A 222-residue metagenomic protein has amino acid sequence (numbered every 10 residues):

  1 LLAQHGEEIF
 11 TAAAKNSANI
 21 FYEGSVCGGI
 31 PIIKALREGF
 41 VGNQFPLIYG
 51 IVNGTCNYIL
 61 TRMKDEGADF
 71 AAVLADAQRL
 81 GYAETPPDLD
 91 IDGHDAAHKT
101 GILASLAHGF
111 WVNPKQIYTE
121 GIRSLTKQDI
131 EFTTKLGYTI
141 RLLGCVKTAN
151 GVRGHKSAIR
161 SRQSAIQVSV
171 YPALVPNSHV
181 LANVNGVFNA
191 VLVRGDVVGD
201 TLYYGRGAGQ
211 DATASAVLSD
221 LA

Functional and structural regions predicted by a protein language model:
L1-E38: Rossmann-fold NAD(P)-binding glycine/threonine-rich loop
I20-G24, L47-G50, V193, Y203: General beta-strand structural signal in soluble alpha/beta enzymes
I32-F45, I59-A68, H98-W111, D220: Oxidoreductase and adenylate-handling cofactor-binding alpha/beta cores
F45-C56, I122: NAD(P)-dependent dehydrogenases' Rossmann-like dinucleotide-binding region
R62-M63, A72-G151, A165-N183, F188-A190: Substrate-binding/catalytic subdomain of NAD(P)-dependent oxidoreductase enzymes
S178-A222: ATP-dependent carboxylate/acyl-activation modules
